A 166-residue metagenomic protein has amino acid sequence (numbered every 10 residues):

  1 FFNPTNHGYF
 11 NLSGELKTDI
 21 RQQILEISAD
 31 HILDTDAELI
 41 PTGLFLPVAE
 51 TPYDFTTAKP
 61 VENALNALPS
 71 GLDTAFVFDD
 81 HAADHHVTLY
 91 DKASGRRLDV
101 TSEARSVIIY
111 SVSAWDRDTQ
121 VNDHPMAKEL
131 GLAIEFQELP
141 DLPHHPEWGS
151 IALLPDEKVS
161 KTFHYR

Functional and structural regions predicted by a protein language model:
F1-R166: An exposed, glycine/acidic-rich loop-and-rim segment of catalytic or binding clefts
